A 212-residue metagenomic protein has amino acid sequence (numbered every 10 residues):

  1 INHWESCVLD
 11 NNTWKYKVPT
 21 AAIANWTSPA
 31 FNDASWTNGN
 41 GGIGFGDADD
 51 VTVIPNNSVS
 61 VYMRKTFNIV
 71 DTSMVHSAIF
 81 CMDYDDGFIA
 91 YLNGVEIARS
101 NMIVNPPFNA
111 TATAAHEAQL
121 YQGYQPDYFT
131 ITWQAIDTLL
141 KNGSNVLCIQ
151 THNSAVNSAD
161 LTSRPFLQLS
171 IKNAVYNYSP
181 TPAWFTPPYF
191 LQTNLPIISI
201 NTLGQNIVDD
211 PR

Functional and structural regions predicted by a protein language model:
N2-V75, P106-T130: Extended carbohydrate-recognition surfaces in non-catalytic/accessory domains of CAZymes and lectin-like proteins
W14, W36, F67, S73-G94 (+1 more regions): Aromatic-lined ligand-binding clefts that engage carbohydrates, nucleic acids, or primary amines
I97-A98: Short hydrophobic beta-strand segments in globular cytosolic domains
N101-M102: Short clusters of small/polar residues that mark proteolytic maturation junctions
Y128-L139: Signal that preferentially marks extracellular ectodomain short beta-strand elements of beta-sandwich modules
N142-S144: Extracellular Ig-like/FN3 beta-sandwich strand-entry sites
I149-N157: Short beta-strand-plus-loop segments that form exposed binding edges in beta-rich domains
L161-R212: Phosphate-handling architecture centered on phosphoinositide signaling
